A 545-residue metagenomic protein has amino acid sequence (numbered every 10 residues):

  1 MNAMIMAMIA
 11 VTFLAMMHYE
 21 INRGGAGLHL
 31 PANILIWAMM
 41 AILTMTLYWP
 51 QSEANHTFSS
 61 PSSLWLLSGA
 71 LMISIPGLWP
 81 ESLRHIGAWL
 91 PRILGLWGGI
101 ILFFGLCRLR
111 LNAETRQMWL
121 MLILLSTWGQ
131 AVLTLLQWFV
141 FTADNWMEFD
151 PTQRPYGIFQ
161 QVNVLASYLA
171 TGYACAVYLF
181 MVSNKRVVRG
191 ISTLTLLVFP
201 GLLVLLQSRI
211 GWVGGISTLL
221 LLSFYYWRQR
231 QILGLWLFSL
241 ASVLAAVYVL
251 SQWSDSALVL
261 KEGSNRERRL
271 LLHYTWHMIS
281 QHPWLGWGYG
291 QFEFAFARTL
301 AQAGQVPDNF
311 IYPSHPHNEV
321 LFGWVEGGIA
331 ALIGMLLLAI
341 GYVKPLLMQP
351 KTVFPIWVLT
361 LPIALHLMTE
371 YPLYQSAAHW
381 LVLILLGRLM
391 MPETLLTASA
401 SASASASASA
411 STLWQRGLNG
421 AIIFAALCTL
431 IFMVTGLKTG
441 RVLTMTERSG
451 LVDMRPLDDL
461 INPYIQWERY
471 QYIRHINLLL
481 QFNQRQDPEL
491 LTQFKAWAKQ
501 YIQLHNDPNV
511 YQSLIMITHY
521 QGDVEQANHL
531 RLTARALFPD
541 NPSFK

Functional and structural regions predicted by a protein language model:
M1-L78, R84-P91, G98-M121, L179-G190 (+4 more regions): Transmembrane signal-anchor hairpin modules in multi-pass inner-membrane enzymes, especially those that act on
A3-M17, N33-Y48, L71-W79, R92-G105 (+6 more regions): Alpha-helical transmembrane segments of multi-pass inner-membrane proteins
V11-F13, S314, N318, L346-T369: Loop-to-helix entry and N-terminal half of a specific, functionally important transmembrane alpha helix in multi-pass
G24-G27, E81-L94, P151-A166, L272 (+2 more regions): Short aromatic-rich membrane-water interface segments that cap or initiate transmembrane helices in multi-pass membrane
G25-L28, Q161-N163, T193-L222, Q252-D255 (+2 more regions): Helix-loop-helix junctions and helix-breaking kinks within/between transmembrane helices of multi-pass membrane
I36-M40, V353-A400, A408-Q415: Transmembrane alpha-helices of multi-pass inner-membrane enzymes
Q161, R269-P313, V320, G327-I333: TM-adjacent membrane-interface loops and short helices in multi-pass inner/ER membrane proteins
Y226-S264, L271, W276-Q281, G417-T439: A membrane-periplasm/extracellular boundary helix in multi-pass inner-membrane enzymes that assemble envelope glycans
